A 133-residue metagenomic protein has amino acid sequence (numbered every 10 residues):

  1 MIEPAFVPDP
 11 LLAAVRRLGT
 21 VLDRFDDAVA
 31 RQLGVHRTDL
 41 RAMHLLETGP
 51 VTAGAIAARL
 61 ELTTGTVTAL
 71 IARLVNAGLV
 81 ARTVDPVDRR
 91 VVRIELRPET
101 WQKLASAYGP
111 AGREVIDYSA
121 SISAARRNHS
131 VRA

Functional and structural regions predicted by a protein language model:
M1-L33, A125: N-terminal leader segment of winged-helix/HTH proteins
F6-D9, L33, R37, V51 (+5 more regions): Residues at secondary-structure transition points
V15-L18, V115, S130: Amphipathic alpha-helical coiled-coil segments
F25-T63: N-terminal helix-turn-helix DNA-binding core of bacterial DNA-binding proteins
P50-V92: Canonical helix-turn-helix DNA-binding module
V75-N128: Charged, amphipathic alpha-helical coiled-coil/dimerization segments
